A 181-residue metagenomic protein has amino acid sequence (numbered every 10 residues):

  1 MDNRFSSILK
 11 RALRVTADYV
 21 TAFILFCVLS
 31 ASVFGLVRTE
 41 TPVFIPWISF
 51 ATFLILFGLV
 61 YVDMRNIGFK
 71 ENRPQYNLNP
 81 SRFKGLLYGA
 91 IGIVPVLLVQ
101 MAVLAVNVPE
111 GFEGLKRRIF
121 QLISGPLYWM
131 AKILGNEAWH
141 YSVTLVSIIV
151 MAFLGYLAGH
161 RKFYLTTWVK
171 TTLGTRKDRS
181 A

Functional and structural regions predicted by a protein language model:
M1-V62: Transmembrane alpha-helical insertion/packing segments
F5-V20, N79-P95, E137-W139: Loop-to-transmembrane boundary segments
Y19, V43-L54, L86-A90, R117-Q121 (+1 more regions): Alpha-helical transmembrane segments of polytopic membrane proteins
A22, F26-V37, A105-L134: Hydrophobic alpha-helical transmembrane segments and immediately flanking/interface helices in integral membrane
F57-Y88, G92: Membrane-helix interface/capping segments
K84-E113: Hydrophobic alpha-helical membrane-insertion segments
S124-M151: Hydrophobic alpha-helical transmembrane segments
F163-A181: Short, highly charged, low-complexity non-transmembrane loops/tails of multi-pass membrane proteins
